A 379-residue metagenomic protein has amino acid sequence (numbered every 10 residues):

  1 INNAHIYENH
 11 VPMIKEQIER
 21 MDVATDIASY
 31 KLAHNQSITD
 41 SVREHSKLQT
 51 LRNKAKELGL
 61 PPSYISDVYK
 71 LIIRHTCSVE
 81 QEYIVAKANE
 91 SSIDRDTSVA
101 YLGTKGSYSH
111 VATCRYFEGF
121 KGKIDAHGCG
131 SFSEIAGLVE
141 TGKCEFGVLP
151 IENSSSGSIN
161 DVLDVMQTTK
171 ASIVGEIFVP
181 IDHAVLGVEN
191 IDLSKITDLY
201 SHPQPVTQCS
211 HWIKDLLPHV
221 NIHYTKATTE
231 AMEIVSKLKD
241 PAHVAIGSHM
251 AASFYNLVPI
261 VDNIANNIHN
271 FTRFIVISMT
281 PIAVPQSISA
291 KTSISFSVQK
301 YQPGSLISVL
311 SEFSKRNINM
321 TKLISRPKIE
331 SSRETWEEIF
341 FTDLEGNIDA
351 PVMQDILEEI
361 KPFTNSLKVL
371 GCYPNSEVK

Functional and structural regions predicted by a protein language model:
I1-K379: Domain-level signature for soluble enzymes in the chorismate/prephenate branch of the shikimate pathway
